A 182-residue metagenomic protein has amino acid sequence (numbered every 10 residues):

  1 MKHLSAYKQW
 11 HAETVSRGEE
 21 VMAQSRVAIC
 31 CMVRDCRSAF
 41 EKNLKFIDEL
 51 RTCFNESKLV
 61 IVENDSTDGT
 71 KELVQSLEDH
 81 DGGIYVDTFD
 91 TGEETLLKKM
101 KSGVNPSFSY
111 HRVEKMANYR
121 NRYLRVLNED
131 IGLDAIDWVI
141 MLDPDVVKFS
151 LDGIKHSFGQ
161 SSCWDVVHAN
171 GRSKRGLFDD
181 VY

Functional and structural regions predicted by a protein language model:
M1-E49: N-proximal low-complexity "stem/linker" segments adjacent to membrane-targeting elements
A28, V33, K42-R51, K58-V60 (+3 more regions): Preference for well-ordered, secondary-structure-rich cores of eukaryotic proteins
D35-N43, L77, P144, F158-S162: Catalytic phosphate/metal-binding cores of nucleic-acid and nucleotide-processing enzymes, i.e., regions that mediate
K42, F46, L73, N118 (+2 more regions): Alpha-helical elements of Rossmann-like donor-binding domains used by nucleotide-donor carbohydrate transfer enzymes
N55-D65, D87-T91: Short beta-strand/loop segment that forms part of the nucleotide-sugar
G69, L73-I136: Active-site-proximal specificity loops/subdomain of glycosyltransferases
V139: Short aromatic/hydrophobic "clamp" motif used to bind/position activated sugar donors
V146-Y182: Conserved catalytic core of nucleotide-sugar-dependent glycosyltransferases
